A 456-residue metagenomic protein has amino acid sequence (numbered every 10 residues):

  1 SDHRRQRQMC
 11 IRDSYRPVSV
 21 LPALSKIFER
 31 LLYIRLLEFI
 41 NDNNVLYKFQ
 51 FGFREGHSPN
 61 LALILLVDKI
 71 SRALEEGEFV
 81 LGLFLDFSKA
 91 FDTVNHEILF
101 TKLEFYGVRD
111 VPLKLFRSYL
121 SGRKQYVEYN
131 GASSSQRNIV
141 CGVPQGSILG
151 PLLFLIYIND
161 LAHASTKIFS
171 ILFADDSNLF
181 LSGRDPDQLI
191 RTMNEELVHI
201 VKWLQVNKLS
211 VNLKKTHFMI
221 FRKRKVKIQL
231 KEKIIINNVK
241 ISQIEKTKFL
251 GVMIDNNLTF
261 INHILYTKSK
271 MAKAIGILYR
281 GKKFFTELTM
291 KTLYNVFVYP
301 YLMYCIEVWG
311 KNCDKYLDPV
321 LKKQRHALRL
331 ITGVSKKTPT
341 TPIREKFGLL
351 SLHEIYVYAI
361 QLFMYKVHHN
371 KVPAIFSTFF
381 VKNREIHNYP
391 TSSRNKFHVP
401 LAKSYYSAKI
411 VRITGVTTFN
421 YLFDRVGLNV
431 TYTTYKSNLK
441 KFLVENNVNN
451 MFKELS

Functional and structural regions predicted by a protein language model:
S1-R7, I11: Single conserved hydrophobic/aromatic residue that forms the stacking wall/gate of nucleotide- or nucleobase-binding
R12-V20, L61-E104: Conserved catalytic palm subdomain of right-hand nucleotidyl-transferase polymerases, strongest for RNA-directed enzymes
L32-Q50, V80, P151-L181: Active-site palm subdomain of RNA-directed nucleic acid polymerases
S71-F79, V201-M219, L293, E307 (+1 more regions): Short, charged alpha-helical motifs in flexible N/C-terminal segments and linkers
F87-A174: Conserved polymerase palm-domain catalytic core
K89-Y106, N178-K202: Catalytic palm subdomain of template-directed nucleic-acid polymerases, centered on the conserved carboxylate motif
E195, S210-E245: Short, conserved micro-motifs composed of acidic
V239-V308: Basic, alpha-helical interaction scaffolds
